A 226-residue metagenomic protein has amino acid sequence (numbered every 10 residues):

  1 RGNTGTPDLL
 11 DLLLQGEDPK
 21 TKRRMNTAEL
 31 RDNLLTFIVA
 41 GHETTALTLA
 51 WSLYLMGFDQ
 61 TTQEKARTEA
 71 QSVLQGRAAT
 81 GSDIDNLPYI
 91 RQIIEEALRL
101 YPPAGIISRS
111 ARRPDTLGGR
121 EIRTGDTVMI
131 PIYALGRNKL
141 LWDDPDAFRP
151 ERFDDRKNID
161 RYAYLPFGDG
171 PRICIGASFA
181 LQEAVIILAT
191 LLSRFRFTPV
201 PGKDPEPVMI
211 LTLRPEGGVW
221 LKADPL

Functional and structural regions predicted by a protein language model:
R1-D18, T61-E69, Y89, I93 (+3 more regions): Cytochrome P450 heme-thiolate monooxygenase catalytic domain
R1-T48, S82, L87, R149: Conserved cytochrome P450 catalytic core segment spanning the I/J/K helices
T44-G57, I187: Short, small-residue alpha-helix embedded
Q60-T62, A177-L213: Cytochrome P450 heme-binding "Cys pocket" and the immediately downstream C-terminal segment
R77-G118: Conserved cytochrome P450 K-helix E-x-x-R motif and the immediately C-terminal K′/meander segment
P114, I130-K157: Conserved cytochrome P450 K-helix/beta-meander segment immediately N-terminal to the heme-binding cysteine loop
R123-T124: Residue-level recognition of short, solvent-exposed, well-ordered loop/turn junctions that link secondary-structure
